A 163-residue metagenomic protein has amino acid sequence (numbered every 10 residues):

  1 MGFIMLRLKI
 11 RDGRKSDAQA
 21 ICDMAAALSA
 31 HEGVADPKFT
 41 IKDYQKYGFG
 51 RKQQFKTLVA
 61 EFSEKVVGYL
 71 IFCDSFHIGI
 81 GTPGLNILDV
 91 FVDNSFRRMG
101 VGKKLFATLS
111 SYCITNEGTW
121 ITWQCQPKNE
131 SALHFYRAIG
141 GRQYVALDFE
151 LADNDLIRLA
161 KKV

Functional and structural regions predicted by a protein language model:
K9-D23: A short beta-loop-alpha structural element at the N-terminal edge of CoA-dependent acyl/N-acetyltransferase catalytic
C22-Y47: Conserved GNAT-fold acetyl-CoA-binding loop/helix
Y47-V59, N86: A short helix-loop-beta-strand connector motif used in the catalytic cores of GNAT acetyltransferases and, in some
V59, K65-D74: Conserved beta-strand in the GNAT
V90-R97: A short, internal acetyl-CoA/4′-phosphopantetheine-binding micro-motif in the GNAT/acyltransferase core
K103, A107, P127-V145: Conserved active-site alpha-helix within GNAT-family acetyltransferase domains
I114-Q124: Conserved GNAT acetyl-CoA-binding A-motif
T122-A132, E150-N154: Conserved beta-strand-loop-alpha-helix junction that forms the acyl-donor binding cleft
